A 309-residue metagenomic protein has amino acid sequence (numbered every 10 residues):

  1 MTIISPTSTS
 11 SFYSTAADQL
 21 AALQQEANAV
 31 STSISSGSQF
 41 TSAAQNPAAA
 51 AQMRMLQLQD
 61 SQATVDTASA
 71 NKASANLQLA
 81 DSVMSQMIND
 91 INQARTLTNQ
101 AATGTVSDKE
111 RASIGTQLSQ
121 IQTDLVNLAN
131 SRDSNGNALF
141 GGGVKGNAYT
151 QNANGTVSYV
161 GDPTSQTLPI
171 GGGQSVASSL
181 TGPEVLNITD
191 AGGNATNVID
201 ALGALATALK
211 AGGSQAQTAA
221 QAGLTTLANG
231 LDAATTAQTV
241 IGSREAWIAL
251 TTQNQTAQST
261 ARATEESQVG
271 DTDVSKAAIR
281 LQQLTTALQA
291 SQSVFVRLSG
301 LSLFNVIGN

Functional and structural regions predicted by a protein language model:
M1-K145, T207-N309: Amphipathic alpha-helical polymerization modules
N147-A211: Cysteine-poor, low-complexity segments in flexible/peripheral regions
